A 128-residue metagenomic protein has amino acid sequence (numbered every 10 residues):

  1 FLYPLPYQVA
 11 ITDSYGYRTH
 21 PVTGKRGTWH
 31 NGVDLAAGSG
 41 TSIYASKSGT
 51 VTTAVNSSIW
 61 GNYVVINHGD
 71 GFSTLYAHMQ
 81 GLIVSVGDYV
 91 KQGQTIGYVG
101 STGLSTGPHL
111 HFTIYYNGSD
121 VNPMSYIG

Functional and structural regions predicted by a protein language model:
Y3-G128: Catalytic cores of peptidoglycan-degrading enzymes
